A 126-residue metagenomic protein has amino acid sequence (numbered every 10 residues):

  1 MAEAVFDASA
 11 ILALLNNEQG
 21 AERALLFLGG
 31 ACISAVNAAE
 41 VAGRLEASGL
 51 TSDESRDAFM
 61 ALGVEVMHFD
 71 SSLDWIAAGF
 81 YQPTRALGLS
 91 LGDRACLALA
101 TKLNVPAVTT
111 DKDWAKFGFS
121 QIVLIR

Functional and structural regions predicted by a protein language model:
M1-I33, L45-D57, R126: Short, well-structured N-terminal submotif of metal-dependent ribonuclease cores
E3, L97, T101-R126: Acidic, PIN/NYN-like endoribonuclease modules and their adjacent C-terminal/linker elements
I11-L12, A38, W114-A115: A generic structural signal for short hydrophobic patches within well-formed alpha-helices
G30-I33, L62-M67, P106: Short loop->beta-strand "edge-of-pocket" segments that line small-molecule binding or catalytic clefts across diverse
V66-D70, V123-R126: Short acidic-hydrophobic, aromatic-tinged amphipathic segments that line or gate anion-handling sites
M67-V108: Active-site neighborhoods of divalent-metal-dependent phosphate/nucleic-acid chemistry enzymes
